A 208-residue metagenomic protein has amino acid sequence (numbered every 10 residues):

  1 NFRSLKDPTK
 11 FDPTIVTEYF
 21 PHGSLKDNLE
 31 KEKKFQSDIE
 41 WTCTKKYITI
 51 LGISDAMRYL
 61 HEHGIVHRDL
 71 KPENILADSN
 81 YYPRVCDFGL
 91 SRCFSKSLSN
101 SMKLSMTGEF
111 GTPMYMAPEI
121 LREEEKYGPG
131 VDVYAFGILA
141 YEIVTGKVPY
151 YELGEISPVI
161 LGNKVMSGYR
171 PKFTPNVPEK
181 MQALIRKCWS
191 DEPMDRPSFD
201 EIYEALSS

Functional and structural regions predicted by a protein language model:
N1-P13: Short beta-strand micro-motifs within the conserved protein kinase catalytic domain, predominantly in the N-lobe
K10-S24: Conserved short submotifs of the Hanks-type protein kinase catalytic core that shape the nucleotide-binding pocket
E32-L51: Activation segment of protein kinase catalytic domains, centered on the conserved DFG
H61-D78: Catalytic-loop of the protein kinase fold
L104-E119: Conserved activation segment of eukaryotic-like protein kinases, specifically the C-terminal portion of the activation
E119-G130: Conserved end of the kinase activation segment
